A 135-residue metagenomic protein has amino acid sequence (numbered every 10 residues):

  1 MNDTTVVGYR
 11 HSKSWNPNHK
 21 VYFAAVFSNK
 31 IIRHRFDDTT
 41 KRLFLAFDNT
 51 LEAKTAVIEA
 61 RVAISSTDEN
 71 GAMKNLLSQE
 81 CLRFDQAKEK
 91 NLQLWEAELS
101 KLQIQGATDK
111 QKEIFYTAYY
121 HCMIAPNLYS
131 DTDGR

Functional and structural regions predicted by a protein language model:
M1-R135: Acidic/polar, glycine-enriched structural segments that form the non-catalytic walls/loops of the carbohydrate-binding
